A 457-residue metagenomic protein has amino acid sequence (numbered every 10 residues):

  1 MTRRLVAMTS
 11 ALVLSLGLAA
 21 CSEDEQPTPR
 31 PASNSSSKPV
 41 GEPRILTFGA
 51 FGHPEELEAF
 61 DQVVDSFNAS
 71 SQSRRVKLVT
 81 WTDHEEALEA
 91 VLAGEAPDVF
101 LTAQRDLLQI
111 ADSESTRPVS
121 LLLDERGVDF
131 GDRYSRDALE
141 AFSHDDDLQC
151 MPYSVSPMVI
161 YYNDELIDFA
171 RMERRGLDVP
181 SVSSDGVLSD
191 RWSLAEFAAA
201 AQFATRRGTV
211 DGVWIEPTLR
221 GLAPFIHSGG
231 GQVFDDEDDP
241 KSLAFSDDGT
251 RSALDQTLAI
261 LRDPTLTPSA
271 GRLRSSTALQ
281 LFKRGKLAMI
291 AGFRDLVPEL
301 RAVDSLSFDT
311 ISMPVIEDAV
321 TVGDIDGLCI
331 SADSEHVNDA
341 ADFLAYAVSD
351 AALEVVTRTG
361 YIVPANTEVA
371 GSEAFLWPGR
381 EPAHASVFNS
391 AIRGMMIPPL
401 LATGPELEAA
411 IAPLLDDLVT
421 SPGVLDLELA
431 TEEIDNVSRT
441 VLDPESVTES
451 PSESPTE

Functional and structural regions predicted by a protein language model:
R4-Q109, R126-V128, V355, L429-E432 (+1 more regions): Conserved N-terminal structural module of periplasmic/extracytoplasmic solute-binding proteins
A59-V63, S252-Q256, E335-A347, V355-R358 (+1 more regions): Short amphipathic alpha-helical coupling segments at ligand-binding clamshell hinges and other catalytic/signaling
V64, R220-G231, S252-H336: Extracytoplasmic/periplasmic substrate-binding proteins
E85-A96, S113, L166-I167, E196-F203 (+4 more regions): Short helices/loops that flank or line small-molecule/ion binding pockets
Q104-V159, F225, D309-I311: Hinge/lid segment of periplasmic solute-binding proteins
S143-G221, F234-P268, A332: Helix-loop-helix "hinge/cap" segment bordering the ligand-binding cleft or interdomain interface
D168, L344-E368: Periplasmic-binding protein-like
I311, R358-P413, D417, E449-S454: Long, aromatic- and glycine/proline-rich binding clefts that accommodate carbohydrate-like moieties
